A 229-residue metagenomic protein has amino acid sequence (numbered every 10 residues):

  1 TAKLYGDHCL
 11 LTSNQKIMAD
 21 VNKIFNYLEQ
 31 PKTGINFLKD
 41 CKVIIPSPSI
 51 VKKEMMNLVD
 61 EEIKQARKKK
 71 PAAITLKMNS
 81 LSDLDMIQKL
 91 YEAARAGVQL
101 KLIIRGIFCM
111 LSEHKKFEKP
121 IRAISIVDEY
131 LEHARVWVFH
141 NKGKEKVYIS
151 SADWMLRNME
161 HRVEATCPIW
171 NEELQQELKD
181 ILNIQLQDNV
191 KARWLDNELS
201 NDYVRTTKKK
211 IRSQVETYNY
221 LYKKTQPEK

Functional and structural regions predicted by a protein language model:
T1-L4, H8-M18, I35-L38, P48-K229: PLD/PLD-like phosphodiesterase catalytic module centered on the HKD motif
A19-L28, K39: Metal-dependent catalytic core segments for phosphate chemistry
F25, K42, M78: Short, small/polar-rich loop/turn modules that mediate ligand/substrate recognition or access, typified
P31: An acidic, glycine-/histidine-flanked metal-binding catalytic module
